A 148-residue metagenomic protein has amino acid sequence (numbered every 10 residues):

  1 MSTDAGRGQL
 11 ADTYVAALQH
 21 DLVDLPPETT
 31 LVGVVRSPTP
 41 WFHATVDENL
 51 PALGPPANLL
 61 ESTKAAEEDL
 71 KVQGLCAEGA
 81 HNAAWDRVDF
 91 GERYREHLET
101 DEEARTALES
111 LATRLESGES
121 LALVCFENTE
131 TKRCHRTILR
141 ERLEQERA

Functional and structural regions predicted by a protein language model:
S2-A148: Residues lining hydrophobic/aromatic ligand-binding pockets adjacent to catalytic sites
